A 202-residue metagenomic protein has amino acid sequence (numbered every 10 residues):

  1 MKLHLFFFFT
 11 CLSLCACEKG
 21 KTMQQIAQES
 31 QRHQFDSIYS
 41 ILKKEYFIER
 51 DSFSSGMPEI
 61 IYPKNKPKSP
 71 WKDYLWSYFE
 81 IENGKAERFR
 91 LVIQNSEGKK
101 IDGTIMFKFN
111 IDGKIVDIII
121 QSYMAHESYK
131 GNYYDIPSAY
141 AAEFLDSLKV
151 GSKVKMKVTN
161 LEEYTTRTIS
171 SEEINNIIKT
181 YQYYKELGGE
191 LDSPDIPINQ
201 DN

Functional and structural regions predicted by a protein language model:
K2-F8: Sec-dependent signal peptide recognition, specifically the positively charged N-region followed immediately by
L14-A16: C-terminal motif of bacterial Sec signal peptides marking the signal peptidase cleavage site
E18-D146, V150-N202: A generic "folded-domain core" signal
